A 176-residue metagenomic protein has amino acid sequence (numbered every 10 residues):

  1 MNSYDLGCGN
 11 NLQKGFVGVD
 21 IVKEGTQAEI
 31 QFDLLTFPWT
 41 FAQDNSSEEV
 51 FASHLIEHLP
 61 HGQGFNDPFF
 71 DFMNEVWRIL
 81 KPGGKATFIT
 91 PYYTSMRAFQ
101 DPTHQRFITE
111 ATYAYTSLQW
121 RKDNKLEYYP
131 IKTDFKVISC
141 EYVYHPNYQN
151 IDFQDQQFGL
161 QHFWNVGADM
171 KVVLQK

Functional and structural regions predicted by a protein language model:
N2-W39: Class I SAM-dependent methyltransferase SAM/SAH-binding core
L35-F51: A short acidic, Gly/Pro-enriched loop at the edge of an enzyme's catalytic core that lines a small-molecule cofactor
E48-D67: A short SAM/SAH-binding and catalytic strip from SAM-dependent methyltransferases
P68-P82: A short glycine-rich, Lys/Arg-flanked "PGG" loop and its adjoining helix->strand segment in the class I
G83-T90: Conserved beta-strand signature within the Rossmann-like core of class I S-adenosyl-L-methionine
P91-M96: Short "lid" loop at the C-terminus of a central beta-strand within the Rossmann-like core of SAM-dependent
F99-K136: Conserved Class I S-adenosyl-L-methionine
K122-K176: C-terminal lobe and adjacent flexible extensions of AdoMet/dcAdoMet transferase-like proteins
